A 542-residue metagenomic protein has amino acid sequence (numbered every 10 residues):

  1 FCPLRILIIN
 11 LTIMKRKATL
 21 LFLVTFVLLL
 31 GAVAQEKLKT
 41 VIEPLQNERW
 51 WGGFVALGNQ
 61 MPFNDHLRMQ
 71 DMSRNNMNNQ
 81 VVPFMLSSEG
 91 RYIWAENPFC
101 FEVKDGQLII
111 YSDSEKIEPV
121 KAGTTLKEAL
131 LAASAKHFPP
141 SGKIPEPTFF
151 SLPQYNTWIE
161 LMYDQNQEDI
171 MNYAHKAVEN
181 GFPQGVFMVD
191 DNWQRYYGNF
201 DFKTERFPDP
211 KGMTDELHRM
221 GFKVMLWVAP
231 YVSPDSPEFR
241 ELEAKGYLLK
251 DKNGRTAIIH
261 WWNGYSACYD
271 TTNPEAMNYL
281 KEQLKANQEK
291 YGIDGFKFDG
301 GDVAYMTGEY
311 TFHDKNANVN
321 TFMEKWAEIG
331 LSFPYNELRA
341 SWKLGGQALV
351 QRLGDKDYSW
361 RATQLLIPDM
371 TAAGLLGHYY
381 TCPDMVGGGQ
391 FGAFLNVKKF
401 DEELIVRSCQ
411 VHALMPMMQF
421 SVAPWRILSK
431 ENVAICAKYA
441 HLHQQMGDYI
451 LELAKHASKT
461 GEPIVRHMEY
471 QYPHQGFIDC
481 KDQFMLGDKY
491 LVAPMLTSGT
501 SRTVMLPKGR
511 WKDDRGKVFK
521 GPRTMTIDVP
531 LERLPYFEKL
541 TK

Functional and structural regions predicted by a protein language model:
F1-E36: Bacterial Sec-dependent N-terminal signal peptides
A34-F149, Q167-E179, Q471, T526-L540: Catalytic and substrate-binding clefts that recognize carbohydrates or anionic sugar/phosphate headgroups
Q70-S73, Q80-V82, G142-I144, H175-A177 (+8 more regions): Generic recognition of flexible, low-complexity loop/linker segments
N79-P83, S88-G90, P98, L152 (+6 more regions): Extracellular structured ligand-interaction cores
E89-R91, P98-C100, E160, Q194 (+13 more regions): Short, glycine-/Ser/Thr-/acidic-enriched flexible segments
P145-E160, R255-C268: N-terminal small/glycine-rich loop or linker at the start of catalytic domains across soluble metabolic enzymes
K176, G181, K203, M213-K223 (+2 more regions): Carbohydrate-binding surfaces of carbohydrate-active enzymes
P183-A437, E469-Y472, G487: Aromatic- and carboxylate-enriched substrate-binding clefts and catalytic-loop regions of carbohydrate-active enzymes
